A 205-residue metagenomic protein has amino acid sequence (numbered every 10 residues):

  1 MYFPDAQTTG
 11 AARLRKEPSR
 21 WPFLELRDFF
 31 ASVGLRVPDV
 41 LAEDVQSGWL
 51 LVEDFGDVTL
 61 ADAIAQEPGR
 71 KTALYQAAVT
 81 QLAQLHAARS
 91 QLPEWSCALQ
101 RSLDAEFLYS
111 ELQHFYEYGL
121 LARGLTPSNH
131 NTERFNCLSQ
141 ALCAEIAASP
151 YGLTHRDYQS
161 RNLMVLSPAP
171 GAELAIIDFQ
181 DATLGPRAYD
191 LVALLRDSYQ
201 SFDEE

Functional and structural regions predicted by a protein language model:
M1-S110, L121: ATP-binding pocket architecture of kinase catalytic cores
S19, L74, A78, N131 (+2 more regions): An acidic site on a long C-lobe helix of protein kinase domains
P22, A77, Q81, R134 (+3 more regions): Charged catalytic carboxylate motif
W49, E53, L108, L112-F115 (+2 more regions): Active-site-adjacent scaffolding segments
V79-A83, L112, S139, L195-S198: Hydrophobic alpha-helical core bundles mediating ligand binding, dimerization, or RNAP-core interactions
L85, S139-Y189, S198-F202: Active-site acidic catalytic loop and adjacent metal/ATP-binding pocket of ATP-dependent phosphoryl transfer enzymes
S90-R101, E106, E111-T154, S167-P168: An alpha-helical support segment within catalytic cores of ATP-dependent transferases
Q113-R123, R187-E205: Active-site activation/catalytic loop segments of kinase-like enzymes and analogous catalytic loops in related
